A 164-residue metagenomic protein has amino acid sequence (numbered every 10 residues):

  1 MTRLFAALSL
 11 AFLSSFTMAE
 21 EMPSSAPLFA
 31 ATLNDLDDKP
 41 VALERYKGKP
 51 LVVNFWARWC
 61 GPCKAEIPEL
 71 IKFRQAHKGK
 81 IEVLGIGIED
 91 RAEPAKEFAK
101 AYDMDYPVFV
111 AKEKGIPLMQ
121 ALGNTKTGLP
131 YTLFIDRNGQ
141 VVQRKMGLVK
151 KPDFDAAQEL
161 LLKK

Functional and structural regions predicted by a protein language model:
T2-A7: Sec-dependent signal peptide recognition, specifically the positively charged N-region followed immediately by
A19-L43: N-terminal "domain-start" segment that seeds a small globular fold
A42-G61: Short active-site neighborhood of thiol/selenol oxidoreductases, capturing the structured segment around
K64-D103, E113-M119: Structural microenvironment flanking redox-active thiols in thiol-disulfide oxidoreductases
A101-M104, K112-E159: Thiol/disulfide oxidoreductase modules built on the thioredoxin-like
